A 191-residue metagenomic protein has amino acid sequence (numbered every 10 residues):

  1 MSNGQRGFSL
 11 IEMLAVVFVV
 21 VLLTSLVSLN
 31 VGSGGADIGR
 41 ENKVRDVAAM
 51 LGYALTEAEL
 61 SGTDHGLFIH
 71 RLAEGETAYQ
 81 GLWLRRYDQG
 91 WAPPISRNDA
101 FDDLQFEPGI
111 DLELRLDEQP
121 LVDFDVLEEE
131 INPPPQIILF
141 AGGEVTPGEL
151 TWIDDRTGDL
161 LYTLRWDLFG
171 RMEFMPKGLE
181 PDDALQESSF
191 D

Functional and structural regions predicted by a protein language model:
M1-F8: N-terminal leader/signal peptides at the extreme start of proteins
F8, L14, L26-A49, Y53-T56 (+3 more regions): N-terminal helix-rich module
A15-V19: Residues within membrane-spanning alpha-helices of integral membrane proteins, especially the hydrophobic core/packing
